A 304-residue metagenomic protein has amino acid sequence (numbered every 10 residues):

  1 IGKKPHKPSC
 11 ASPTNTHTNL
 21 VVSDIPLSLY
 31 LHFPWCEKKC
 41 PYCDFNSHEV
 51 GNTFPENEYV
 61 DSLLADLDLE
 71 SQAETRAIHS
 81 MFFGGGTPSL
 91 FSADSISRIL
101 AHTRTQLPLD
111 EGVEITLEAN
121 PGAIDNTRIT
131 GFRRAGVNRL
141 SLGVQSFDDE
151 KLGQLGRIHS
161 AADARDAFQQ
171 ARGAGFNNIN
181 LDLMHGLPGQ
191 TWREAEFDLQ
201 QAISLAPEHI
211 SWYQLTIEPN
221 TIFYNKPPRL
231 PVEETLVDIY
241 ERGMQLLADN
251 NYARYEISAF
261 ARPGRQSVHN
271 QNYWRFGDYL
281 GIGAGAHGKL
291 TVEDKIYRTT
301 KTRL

Functional and structural regions predicted by a protein language model:
G2, P13-L29, E74-R76: N-terminal [4Fe-4S]-dependent radical SAM core
H6-K7: Arg/Gly-rich low-complexity intrinsically disordered repeat tracts
D24-S28, F45-Q72, R76-L304: C-terminal scaffold of the Radical SAM
P34-F45: Local cysteine-cluster metal-coordination motifs and their immediate loop/turn environment, predominantly Fe-S cluster
